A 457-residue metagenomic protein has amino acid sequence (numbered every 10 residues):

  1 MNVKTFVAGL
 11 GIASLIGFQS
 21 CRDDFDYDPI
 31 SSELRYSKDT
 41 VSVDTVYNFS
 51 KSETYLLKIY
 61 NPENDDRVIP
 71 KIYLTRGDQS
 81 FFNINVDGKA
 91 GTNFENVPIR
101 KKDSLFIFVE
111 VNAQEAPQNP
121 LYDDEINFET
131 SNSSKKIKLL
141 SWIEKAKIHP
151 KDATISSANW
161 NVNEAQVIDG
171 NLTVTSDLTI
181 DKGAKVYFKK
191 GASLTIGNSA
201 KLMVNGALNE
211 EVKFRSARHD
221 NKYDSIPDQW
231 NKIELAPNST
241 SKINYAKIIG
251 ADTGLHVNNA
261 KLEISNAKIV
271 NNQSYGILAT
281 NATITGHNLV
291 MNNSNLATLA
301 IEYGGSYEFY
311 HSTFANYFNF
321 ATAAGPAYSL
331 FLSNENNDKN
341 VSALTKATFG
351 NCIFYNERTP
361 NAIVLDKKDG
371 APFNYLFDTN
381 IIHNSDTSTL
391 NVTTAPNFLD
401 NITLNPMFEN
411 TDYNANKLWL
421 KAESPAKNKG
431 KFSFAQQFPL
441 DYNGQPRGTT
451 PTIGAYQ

Functional and structural regions predicted by a protein language model:
G17-S20: C-terminal motif of bacterial Sec signal peptides marking the signal peptidase cleavage site
R22-S42, P62-V109: Surface-exposed binding patches on compact interaction domains or structured appendages
T54-P62, Y122-E129, P425-A426: Buried hydrophobic-core signal for structured, non-transmembrane domains
E115-K145: Terminal connector regions
W160, I180-D181, K201-G206, S241-N244 (+6 more regions): All-beta strand scaffolds that present successive hydrophobic residues in beta-strands
D169, T175, D181, Y187-K189 (+17 more regions): Feature marks extracellular polysaccharide-active and adherence modules
N288-K417: Predominantly extracellular beta-rich ligand-binding scaffolds that present long acidic/polar faces for carbohydrate
N416-Q457: Surface beta-loop-beta hairpin patches that serve as ligand-binding interfaces in beta-rich domains
